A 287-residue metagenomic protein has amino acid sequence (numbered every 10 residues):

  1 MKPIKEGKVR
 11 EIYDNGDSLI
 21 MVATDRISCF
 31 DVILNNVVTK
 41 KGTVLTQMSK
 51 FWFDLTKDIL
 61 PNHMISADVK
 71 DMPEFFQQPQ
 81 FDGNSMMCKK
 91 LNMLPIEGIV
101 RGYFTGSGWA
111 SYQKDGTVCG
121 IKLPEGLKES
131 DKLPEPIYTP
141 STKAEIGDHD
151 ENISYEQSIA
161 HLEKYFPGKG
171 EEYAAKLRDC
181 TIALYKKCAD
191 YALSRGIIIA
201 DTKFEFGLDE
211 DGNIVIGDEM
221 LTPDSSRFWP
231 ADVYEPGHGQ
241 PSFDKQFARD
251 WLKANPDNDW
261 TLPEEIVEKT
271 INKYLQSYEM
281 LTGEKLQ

Functional and structural regions predicted by a protein language model:
M1-E145, N258-Q287: Active-site loop/lid in soluble adenylation, ligation, and acyl-transfer enzymes
S18, M93-P95, R195-I199, D211-I214: Coil-to-beta-strand transition motifs
F30, W109-A110, D211, S225-R227: Intrinsically disordered, low-complexity acidic/polar segments
V100, I199-M220: Conserved metal-phosphate-binding beta-hairpin within the catalytic cores of diverse ATP-dependent phosphoryl-transfer
K114-V118, K122-E172, I216, M220-L281: Anionic ligand-binding catalytic core segments
G168-A200: A long amphipathic alpha-helix within ATP-dependent nucleotide-binding catalytic cores
